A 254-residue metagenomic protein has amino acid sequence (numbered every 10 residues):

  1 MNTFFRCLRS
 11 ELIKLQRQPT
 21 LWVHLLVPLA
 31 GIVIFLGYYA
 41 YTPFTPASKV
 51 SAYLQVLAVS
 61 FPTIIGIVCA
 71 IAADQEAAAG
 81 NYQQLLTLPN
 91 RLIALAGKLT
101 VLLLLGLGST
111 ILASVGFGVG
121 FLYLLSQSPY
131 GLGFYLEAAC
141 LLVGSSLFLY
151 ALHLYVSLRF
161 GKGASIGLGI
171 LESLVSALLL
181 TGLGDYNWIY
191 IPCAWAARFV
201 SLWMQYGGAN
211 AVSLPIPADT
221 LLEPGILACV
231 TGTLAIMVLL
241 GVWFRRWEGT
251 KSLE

Functional and structural regions predicted by a protein language model:
M1-L25, G249-L253: Aromatic- and glycine-rich beta-strand/loop motifs that create alpha-glucan
M1-N2, A72-Q83, L149-A177: Cytoplasmic juxtamembrane interface segments
L21, G31-I64, C69-A70, L99-K162 (+2 more regions): Secretory targeting signals
V27-G31, V101, G169-S176: Transmembrane alpha-helical core residues of multi-pass small-molecule transporters, especially secondary transporters
I65-C69, A78, L149-H153, P192 (+2 more regions): Hydrophobic/aromatic residues in alpha-helical transmembrane segments
A70-L104: Helix-loop-helix units of permease transmembrane domains in multi-pass membrane transporters, especially ABC
I166, E172-K251: Terminal transmembrane helical anchor/hairpin motif
